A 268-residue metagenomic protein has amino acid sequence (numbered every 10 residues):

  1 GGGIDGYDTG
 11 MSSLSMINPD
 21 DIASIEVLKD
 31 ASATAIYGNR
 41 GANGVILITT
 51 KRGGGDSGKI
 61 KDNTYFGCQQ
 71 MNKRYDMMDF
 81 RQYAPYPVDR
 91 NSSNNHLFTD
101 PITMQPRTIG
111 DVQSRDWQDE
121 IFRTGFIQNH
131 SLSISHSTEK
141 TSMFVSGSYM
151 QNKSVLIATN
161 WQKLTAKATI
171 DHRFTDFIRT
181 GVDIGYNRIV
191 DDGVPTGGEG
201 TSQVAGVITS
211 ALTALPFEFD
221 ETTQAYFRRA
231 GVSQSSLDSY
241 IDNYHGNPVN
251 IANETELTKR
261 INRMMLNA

Functional and structural regions predicted by a protein language model:
G1, A23-S24, D30, T34-G53: Extracytoplasmic beta-strand/coil segments of soluble accessory domains associated with Gram-negative outer-membrane
G2-L14, G44, R52-I157, P195-G198 (+1 more regions): Residues embedded in well-ordered regular secondary structure
S12-M16, A35-I36: Short, flexible, glycine/charge-rich loop motifs used to bind or transfer phosphoryl groups or to couple energy/partner
I17-A33, A42, I127-V204, R260-A268: Surface-exposed extracellular loop regions of Gram-negative outer-membrane beta-barrel proteins
A205-A214: Replace "related TpsB outer-membrane translocases also match" with "some related outer-membrane beta-barrels such as
